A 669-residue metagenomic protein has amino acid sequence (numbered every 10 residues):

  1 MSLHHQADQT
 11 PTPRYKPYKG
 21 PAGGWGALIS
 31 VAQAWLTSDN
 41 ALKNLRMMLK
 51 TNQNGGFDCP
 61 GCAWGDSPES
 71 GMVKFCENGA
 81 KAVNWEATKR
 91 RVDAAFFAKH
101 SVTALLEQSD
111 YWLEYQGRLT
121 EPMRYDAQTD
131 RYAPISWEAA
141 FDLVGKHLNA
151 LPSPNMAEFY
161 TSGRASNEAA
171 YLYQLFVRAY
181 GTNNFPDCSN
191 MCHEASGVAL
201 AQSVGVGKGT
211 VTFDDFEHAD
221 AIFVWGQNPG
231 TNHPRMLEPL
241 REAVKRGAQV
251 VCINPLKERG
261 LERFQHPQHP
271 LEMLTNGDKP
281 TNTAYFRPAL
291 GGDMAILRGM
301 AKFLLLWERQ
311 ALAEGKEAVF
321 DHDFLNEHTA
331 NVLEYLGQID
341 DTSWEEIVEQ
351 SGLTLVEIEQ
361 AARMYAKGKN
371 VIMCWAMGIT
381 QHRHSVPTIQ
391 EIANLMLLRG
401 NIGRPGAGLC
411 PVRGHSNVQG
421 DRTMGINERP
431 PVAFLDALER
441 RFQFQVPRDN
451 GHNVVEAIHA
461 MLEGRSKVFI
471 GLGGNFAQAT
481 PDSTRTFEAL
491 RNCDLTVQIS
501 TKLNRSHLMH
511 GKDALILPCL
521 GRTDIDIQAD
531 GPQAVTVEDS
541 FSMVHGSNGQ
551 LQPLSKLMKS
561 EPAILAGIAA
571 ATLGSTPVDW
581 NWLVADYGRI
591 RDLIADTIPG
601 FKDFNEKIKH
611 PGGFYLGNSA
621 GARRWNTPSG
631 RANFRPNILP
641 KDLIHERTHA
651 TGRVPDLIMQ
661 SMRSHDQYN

Functional and structural regions predicted by a protein language model:
M1-G56: Intrinsically disordered, low-structural-confidence terminal and linker regions
G56-C62: Short cysteine-rich clusters marking metal-coordination/redox-active sites
A94-A104, L113-E114, L261-G368: Long, well-ordered, tryptophan-enriched scaffold segments
F97, P134, D142, L148 (+4 more regions): A cross-kingdom feature strongest in bacterial/archaeal respiratory oxidoreductases
D130, K302, W307-L353, Q445 (+1 more regions): N-terminal leader/propeptide and maturation segments of large enzyme subunits in energy/redox metabolism and hydrolases
A140-A157, T212-D220, A243, Q338 (+2 more regions): Glycine-rich phosphate/diphosphate-binding loops that line cofactor/substrate pockets in enzymes
G163-H218, I402-P411: Anionic-ligand anchoring segments at beta-strand to alpha-helix junctions in alpha/beta enzyme folds, i.e., glycine
Y365-H459, K609-Y615, R623-N633: A glycine-rich, hydrophobic/aromatic-adjacent loop/helix-cap motif
